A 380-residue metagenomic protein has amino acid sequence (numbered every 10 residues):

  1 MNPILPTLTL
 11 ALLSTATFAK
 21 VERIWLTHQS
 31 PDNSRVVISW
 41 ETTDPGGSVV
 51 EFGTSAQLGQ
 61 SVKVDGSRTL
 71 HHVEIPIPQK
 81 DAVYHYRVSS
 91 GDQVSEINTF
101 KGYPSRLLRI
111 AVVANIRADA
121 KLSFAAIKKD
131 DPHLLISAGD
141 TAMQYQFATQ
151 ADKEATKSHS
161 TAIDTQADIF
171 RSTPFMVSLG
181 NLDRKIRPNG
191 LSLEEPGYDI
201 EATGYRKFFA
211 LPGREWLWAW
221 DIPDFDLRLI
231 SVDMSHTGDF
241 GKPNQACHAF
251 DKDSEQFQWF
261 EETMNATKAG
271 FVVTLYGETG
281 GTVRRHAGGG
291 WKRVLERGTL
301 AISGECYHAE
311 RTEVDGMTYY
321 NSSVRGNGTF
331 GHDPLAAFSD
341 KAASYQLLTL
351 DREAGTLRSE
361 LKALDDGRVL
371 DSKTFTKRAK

Functional and structural regions predicted by a protein language model:
N2-L10: Sec-dependent signal peptide recognition, specifically the positively charged N-region followed immediately by
S14-A16: N-terminal signal peptide c-region/cleavage motif recognized by signal peptidases
F18-V112, I116-R117, K121, K128-D131 (+1 more regions): Acidic, histidine-bearing metal-coordination/catalytic regions of metal-dependent phosphoesterases
H85-T99, T149-K268, G289-L300, Y307-T349: Extended active-site neighborhood of metal-dependent phosphoesterases/phosphodiesterases
R106-D130, L135-S137, T141-F175: Internal alpha/beta domain cores that form substrate/cofactor-binding pockets in large enzymes and binding proteins
N115, G139-D140, G180-N181, V232 (+2 more regions): Active-site glycine-centered loops adjacent to acidic/histidine catalytic or metal-binding residues that shape
H133, G270-V272, T299: Conserved acidic residues
A142-Y145, T263-V283: Short acidic, glycine-rich surface-loop motifs adjacent to enzyme active sites
